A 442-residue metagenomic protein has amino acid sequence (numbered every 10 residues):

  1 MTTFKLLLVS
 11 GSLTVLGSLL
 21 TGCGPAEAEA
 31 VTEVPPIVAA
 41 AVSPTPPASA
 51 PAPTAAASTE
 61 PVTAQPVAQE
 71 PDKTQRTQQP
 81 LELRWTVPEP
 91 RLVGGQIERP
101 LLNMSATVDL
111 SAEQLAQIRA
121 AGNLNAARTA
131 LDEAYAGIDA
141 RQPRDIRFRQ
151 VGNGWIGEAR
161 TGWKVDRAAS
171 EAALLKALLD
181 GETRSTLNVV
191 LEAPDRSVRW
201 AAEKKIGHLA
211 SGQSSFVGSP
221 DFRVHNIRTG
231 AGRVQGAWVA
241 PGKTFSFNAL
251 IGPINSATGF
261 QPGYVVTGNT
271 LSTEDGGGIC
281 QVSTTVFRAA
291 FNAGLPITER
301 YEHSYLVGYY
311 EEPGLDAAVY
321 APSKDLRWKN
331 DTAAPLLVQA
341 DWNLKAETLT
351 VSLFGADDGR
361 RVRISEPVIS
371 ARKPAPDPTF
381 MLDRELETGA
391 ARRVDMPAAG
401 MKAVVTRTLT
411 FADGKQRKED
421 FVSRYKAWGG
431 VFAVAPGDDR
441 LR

Functional and structural regions predicted by a protein language model:
M1-G11: Bacterial N-terminal signal peptides that target proteins for export
L20-G22: C-terminal motif of bacterial Sec signal peptides marking the signal peptidase cleavage site
G24-A50: Short, low-complexity, disordered segments immediately C-terminal to signal peptides in bacterial exported proteins
G24-P25, P61-V62, P66-V67, P71-D72 (+8 more regions): Well-ordered beta-sheet/strand-loop patches within structured domains
T32, V38-A40, A55-A57, A68 (+1 more regions): Intrinsically disordered, low-complexity segments enriched in small/polar and acidic residues
S43-V93: N-terminal low-complexity, Pro/Thr/Ser-rich intrinsically disordered segments that act as propeptides or flexible
R91, A112-L115: Aromatic-residue-lined binding/catalytic grooves and analogous aromatic/hydrophobic interfacial grooves in multimeric
L115-A121: Short Lys/Arg-enriched alpha/beta "domain-start" segment
